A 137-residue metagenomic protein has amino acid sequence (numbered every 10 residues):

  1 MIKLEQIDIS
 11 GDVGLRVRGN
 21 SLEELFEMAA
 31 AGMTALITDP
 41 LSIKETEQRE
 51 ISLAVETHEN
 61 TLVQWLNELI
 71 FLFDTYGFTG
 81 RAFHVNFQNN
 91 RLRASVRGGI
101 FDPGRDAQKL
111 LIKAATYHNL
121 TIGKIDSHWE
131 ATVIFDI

Functional and structural regions predicted by a protein language model:
I2-I137: N-terminal intrinsically disordered, cationic/polar leader segments that include organellar targeting peptides
